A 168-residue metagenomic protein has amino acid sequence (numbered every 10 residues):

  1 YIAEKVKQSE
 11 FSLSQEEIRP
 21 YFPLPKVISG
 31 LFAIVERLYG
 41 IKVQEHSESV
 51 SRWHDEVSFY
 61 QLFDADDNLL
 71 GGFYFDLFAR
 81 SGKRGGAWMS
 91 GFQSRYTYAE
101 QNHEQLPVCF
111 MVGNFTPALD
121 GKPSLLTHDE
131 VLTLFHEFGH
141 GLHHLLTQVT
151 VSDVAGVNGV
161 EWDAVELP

Functional and structural regions predicted by a protein language model:
Y1-N114, A164-V165: Active-site-proximal, well-structured secondary-structure segments within enzyme catalytic domains
P20, L24, P123-V131, V154-N158: Alpha-helix N-cap/helix-initiation motif
V35, P117, K122-L145: Active-site recognition of the HExxH zinc-binding catalytic motif
A79-G82, D120, V151: A short local loop/turn or secondary-structure capping micro-motif enriched for an aromatic residue
L145-G156: Glycine-rich phosphate/pyrophosphate-binding loops and their adjacent beta-strand/loop elements at enzyme active sites
T150, G159-P168: Post-HExxH zinc-binding segment in Zn-dependent metallohydrolases
